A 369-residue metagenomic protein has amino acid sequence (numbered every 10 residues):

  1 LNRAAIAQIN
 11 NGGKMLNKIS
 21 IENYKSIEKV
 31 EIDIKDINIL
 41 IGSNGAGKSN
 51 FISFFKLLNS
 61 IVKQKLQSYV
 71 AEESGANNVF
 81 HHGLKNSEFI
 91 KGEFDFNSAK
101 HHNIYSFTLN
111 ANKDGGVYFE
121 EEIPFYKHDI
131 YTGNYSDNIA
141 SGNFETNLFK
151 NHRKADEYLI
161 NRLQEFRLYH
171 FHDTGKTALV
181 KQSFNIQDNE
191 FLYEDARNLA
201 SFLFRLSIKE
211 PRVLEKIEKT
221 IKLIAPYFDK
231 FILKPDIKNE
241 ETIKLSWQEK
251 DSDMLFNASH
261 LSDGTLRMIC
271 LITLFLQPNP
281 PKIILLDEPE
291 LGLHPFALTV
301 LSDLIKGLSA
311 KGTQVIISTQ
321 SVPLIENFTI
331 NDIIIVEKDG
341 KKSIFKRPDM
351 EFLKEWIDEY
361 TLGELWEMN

Functional and structural regions predicted by a protein language model:
N2-I6, N10-M15, T299-N369: C-terminal lobe/lid and adjacent interdomain/linker elements of RecA-like ASCE P-loop ATPase modules
Q8-E28: N-terminal pre-Walker A segment at the start of P-loop NTPase domains
N11, S53-D114: Conserved P-loop NTP-binding catalytic core
K29-K35, Q277-P278: Phosphate-binding P-loop
K35-E73, M268-I269, L274, S318-S321: Phosphate-binding glycine-rich loops of NTP-binding sites
E88-I90, Q164-E165, T329-D332: Short glycine-/polar-rich loops that comprise or flank the Walker A/P-loop and associated switch/sensor motifs
A99-L223, Y227-L233: Electropositive, glycine-dotted interaction segments that contact anionic polymers or phosphate-rich ligands
E215-L276, I284-T299: Conserved ABC ATPase signature
